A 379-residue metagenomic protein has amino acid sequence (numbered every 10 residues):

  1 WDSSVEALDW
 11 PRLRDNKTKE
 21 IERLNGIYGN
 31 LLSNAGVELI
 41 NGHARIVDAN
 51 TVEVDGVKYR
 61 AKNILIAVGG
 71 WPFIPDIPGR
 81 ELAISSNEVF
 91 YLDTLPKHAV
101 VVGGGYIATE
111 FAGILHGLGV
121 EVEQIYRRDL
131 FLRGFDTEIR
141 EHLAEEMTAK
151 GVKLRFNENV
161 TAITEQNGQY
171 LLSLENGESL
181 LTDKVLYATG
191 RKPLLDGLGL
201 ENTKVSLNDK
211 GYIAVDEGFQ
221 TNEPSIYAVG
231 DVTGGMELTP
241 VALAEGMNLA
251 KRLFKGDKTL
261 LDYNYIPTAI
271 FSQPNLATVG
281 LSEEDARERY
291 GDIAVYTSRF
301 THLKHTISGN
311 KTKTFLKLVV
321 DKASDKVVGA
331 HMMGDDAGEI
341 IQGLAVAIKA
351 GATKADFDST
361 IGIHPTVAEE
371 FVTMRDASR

Functional and structural regions predicted by a protein language model:
W1-L95, R128-L132, T137-H142, E146-K150 (+6 more regions): Glycine-rich flavin
A44, Y59-G69, V101-V102, V122 (+4 more regions): Short hydrophobic core segments
I66-L130, K150-L154, E201-T203, L207-N222: Glycine-rich dinucleotide-binding loop and its adjacent helix/turn
I74-P75, T109-E110, L132, T182 (+5 more regions): Glycine/Thr-rich phosphate-binding loops of Rossmann-like dinucleotide-binding domains
E81-P96, S179-K255: FAD-site-proximal beta/loop scaffold in flavoenzymes
F135-H142, E146, E223, V229-R287 (+2 more regions): A conserved FAD-binding loop/helix module that cradles the flavin
F254-K255, F271-S282, R287-R379: Flexible, glycine-rich terminal cap/loop adjacent to redox cofactors in electron-transfer oxidoreductases
